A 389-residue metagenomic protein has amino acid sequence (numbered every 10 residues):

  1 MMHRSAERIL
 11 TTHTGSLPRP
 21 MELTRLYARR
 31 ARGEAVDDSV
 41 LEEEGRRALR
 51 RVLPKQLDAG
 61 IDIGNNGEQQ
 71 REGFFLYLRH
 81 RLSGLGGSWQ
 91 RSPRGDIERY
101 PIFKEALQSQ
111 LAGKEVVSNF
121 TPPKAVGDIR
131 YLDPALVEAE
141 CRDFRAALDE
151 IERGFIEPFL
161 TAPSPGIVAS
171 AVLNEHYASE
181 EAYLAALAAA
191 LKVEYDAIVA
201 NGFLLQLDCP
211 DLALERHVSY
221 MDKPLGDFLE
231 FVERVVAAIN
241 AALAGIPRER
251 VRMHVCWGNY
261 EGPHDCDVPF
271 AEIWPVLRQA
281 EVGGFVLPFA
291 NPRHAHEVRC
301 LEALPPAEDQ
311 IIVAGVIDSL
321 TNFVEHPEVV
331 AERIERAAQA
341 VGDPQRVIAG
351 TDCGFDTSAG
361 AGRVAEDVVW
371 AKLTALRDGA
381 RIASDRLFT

Functional and structural regions predicted by a protein language model:
M1-T389: Domain-level signal for soluble alpha/beta catalytic cores
